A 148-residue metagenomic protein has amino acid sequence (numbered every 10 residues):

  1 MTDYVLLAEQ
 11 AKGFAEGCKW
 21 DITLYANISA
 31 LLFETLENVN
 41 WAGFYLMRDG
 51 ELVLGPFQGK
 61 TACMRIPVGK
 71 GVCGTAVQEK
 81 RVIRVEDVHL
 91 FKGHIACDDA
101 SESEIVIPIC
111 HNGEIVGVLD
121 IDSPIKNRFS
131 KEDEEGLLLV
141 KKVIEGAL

Functional and structural regions predicted by a protein language model:
M1-P56, L139-L148: Intrinsically disordered, low-complexity terminal regulatory regions
L36, A96-S101: Short loop/turn motifs at secondary-structure junctions and domain boundaries
W41, V106, V118: Short hydrophobic/aromatic beta-strand element in the GNAT-like acyltransferase core that lines or flanks the acyl-donor
M47, E51-C97: Regulatory sensory and allosteric helical modules in signal-transduction proteins and certain transcription factors
S103-C110: A short, aliphatic-rich beta-strand micro-motif
C110-S123: Sensory-domain boundary capping and coupling elements
D122-V140, A147-L148: Regulatory loop-to-helix N-cap segments in sensory/regulatory domains that couple ligand/signal detection
